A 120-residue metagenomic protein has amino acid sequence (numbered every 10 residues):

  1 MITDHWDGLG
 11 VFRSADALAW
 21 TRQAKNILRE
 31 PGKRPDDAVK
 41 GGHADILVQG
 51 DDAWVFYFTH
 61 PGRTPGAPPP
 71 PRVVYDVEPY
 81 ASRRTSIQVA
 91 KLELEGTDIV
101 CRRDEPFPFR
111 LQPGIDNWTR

Functional and structural regions predicted by a protein language model:
M1-R120: Carbohydrate-active catalytic/glycan-binding domains of CAZyme proteins, especially the secreted or lumenal ectodomains
